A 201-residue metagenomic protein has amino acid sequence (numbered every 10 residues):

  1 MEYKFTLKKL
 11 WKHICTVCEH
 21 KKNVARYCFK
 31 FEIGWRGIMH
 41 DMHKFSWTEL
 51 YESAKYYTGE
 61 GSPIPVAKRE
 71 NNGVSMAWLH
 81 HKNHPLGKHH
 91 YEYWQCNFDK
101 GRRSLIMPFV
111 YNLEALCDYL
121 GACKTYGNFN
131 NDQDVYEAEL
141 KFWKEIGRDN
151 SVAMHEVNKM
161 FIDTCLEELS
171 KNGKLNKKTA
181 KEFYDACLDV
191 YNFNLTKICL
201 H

Functional and structural regions predicted by a protein language model:
M1-H201: Metal-dependent phosphohydrolase cores
